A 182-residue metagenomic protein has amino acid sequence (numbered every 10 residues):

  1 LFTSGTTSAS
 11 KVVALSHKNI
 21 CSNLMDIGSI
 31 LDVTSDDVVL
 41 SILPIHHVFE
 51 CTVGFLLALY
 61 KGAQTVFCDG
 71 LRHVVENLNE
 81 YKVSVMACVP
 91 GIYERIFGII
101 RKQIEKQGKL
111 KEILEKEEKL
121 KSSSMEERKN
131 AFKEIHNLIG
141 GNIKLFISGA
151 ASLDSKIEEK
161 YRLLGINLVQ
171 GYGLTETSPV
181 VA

Functional and structural regions predicted by a protein language model:
L1-L24: Conserved AMP-binding A3 loop
T3-T6, V39, P44, M86 (+3 more regions): Conserved S/T- and glycine-rich ATP-binding loop of Class I adenylate-forming
A9-V13, V39, F49, A151: Transmitter module of two-component histidine kinases
A14-S16, V89, D154: GHKL-family ATP-binding catalytic core of two-component histidine kinases
C21-V38, I45-E134, N142, N167: Conserved AMP-binding/adenylation subdomain of ANL enzymes
G91, G149-I157, Q170-A182: Conserved A3 ("GATE") glycine/threonine-rich loop of ANL adenylate-forming enzymes
